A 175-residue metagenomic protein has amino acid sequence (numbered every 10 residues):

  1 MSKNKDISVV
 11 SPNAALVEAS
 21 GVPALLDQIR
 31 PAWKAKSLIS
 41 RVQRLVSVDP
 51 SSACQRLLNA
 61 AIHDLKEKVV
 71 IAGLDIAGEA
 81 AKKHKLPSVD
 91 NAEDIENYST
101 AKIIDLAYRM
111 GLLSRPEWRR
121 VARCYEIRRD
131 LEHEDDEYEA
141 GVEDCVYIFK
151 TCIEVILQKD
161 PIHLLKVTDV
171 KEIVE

Functional and structural regions predicted by a protein language model:
S2-R123, Y138, P161-E175: Amphipathic alpha-helical interface elements
N59, I127-D130: Generic detector of isolated residues embedded in canonical secondary-structure elements
R129-E175: Elongated scaffolding segments in large macromolecular assemblies, built predominantly from amphipathic alpha-helices
